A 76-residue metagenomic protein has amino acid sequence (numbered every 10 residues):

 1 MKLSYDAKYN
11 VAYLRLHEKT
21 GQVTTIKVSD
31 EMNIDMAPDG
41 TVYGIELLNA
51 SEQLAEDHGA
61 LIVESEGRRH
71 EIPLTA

Functional and structural regions predicted by a protein language model:
M1-A76: Small, basic N-terminal interaction modules of short regulatory proteins
